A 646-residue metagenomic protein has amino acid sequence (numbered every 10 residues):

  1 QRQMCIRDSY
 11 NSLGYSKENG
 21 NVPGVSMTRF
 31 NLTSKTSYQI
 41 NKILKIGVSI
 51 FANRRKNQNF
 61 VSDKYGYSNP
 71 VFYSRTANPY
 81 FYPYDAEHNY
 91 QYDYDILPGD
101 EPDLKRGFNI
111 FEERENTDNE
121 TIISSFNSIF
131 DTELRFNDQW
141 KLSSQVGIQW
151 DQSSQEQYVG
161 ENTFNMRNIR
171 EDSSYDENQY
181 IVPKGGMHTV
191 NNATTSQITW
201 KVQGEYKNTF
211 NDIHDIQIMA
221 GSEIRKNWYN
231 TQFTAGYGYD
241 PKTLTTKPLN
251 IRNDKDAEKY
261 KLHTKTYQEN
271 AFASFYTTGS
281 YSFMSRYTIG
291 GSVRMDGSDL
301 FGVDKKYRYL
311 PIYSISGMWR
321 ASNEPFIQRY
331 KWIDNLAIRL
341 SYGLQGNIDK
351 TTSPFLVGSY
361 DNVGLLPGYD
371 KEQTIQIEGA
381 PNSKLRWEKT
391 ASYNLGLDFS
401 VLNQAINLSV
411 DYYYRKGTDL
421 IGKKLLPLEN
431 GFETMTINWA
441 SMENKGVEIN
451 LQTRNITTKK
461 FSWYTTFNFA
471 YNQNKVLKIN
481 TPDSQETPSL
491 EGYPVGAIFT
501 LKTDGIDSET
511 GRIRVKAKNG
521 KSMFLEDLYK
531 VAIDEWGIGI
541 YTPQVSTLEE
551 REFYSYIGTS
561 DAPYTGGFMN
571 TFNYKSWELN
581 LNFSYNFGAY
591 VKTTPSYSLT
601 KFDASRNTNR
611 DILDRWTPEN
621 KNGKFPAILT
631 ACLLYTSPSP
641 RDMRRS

Functional and structural regions predicted by a protein language model:
Q1, G66-F111: Acidic, glycine-rich flexible loop segments
Q1-Q3, R7-F60, P70, S125-I129: Transmembrane beta-barrel wall of Gram-negative outer-membrane proteins
Q1-Q3, R7-P23, V61-K64, N89 (+7 more regions): Residues embedded in well-ordered regular secondary structure
R29, K35-L44, S49-R54, P102-V159 (+5 more regions): Extracellular/periplasmic, surface-exposed regions of secreted and cell-surface proteins
N57-R75, I479-D483: Low-complexity intrinsically disordered tracts that form flexible linkers/tails across taxa
F111, N165-R167, S173-S174, N586-S637 (+2 more regions): Extracytoplasmic gating/loop element in the C-terminal half of outer-membrane beta-barrel translocons and assembly
F233-D240, I437, R454-S560, T600 (+2 more regions): Conserved small-residue
S560-V591: Glycine-rich, aromatic-lined ligand/substrate-binding cores of catalytic and carbohydrate-binding domains
